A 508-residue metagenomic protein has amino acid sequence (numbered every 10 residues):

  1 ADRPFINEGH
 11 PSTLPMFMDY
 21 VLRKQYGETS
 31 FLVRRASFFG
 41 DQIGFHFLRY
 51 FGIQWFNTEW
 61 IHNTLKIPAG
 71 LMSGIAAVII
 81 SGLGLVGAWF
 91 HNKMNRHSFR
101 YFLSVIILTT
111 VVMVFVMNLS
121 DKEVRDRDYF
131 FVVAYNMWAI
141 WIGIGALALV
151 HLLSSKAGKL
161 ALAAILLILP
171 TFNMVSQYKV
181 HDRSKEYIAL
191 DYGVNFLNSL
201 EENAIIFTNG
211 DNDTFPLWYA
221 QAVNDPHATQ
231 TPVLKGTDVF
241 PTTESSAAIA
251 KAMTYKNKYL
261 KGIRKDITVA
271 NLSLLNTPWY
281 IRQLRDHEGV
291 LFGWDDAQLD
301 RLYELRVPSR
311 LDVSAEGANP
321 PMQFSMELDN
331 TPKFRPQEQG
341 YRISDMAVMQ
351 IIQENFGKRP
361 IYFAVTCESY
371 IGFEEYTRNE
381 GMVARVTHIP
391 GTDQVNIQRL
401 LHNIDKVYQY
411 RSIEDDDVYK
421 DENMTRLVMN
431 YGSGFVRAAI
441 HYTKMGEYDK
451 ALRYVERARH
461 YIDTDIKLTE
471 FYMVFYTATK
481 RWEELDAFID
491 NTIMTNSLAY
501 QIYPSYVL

Functional and structural regions predicted by a protein language model:
A1-V132, N136-N203, T214-L508: ER/secretory pathway lumenal C-terminal domains and tails of membrane proteins involved in glycoprotein biogenesis
